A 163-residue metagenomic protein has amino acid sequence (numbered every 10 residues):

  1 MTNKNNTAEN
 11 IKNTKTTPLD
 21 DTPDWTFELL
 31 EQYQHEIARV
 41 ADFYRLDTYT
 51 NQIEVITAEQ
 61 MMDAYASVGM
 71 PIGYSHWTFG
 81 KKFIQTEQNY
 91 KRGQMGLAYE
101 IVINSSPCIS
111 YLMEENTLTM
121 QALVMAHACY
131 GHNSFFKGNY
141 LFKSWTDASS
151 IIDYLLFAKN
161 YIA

Functional and structural regions predicted by a protein language model:
K4-T14: Intrinsically disordered, low-complexity terminal tails and inter-domain linkers enriched for S/T/G/P/D/E
T17-D20, E28-C108, L141-F142: Auxiliary, metal-adjacent structural segments of Zn-dependent hydrolase domains
T17-P18, T22-L30, E115, D153 (+1 more regions): Fold-level signature of zinc-dependent metallopeptidase catalytic domains
T57, T117-T119, W145-T146, I151: Generic preference for flexible, low-structure residues
P107-V124: Short pre-active-site segment immediately N-terminal to the catalytic Zn-binding motif
A122-F136: Active-site recognition of the HExxH zinc-binding catalytic motif
N133-A163: Post-HExxH zinc-binding segment in Zn-dependent metallohydrolases
